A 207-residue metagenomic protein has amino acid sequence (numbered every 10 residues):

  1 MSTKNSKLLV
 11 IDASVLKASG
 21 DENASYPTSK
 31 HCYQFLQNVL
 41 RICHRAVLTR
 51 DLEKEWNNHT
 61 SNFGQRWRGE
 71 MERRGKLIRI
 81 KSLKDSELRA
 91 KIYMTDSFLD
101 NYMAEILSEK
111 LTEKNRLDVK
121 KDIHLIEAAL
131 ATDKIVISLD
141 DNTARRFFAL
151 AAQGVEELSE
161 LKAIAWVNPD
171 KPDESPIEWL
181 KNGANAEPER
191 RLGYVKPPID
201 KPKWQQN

Functional and structural regions predicted by a protein language model:
S2-T132, N142-N207: Active-site-proximal, substrate-binding regions of enzyme catalytic domains and RNA-binding/basic surfaces
I135-L139: Short hydrophobic alpha-helical runs that function as membrane-insertion/retention elements
